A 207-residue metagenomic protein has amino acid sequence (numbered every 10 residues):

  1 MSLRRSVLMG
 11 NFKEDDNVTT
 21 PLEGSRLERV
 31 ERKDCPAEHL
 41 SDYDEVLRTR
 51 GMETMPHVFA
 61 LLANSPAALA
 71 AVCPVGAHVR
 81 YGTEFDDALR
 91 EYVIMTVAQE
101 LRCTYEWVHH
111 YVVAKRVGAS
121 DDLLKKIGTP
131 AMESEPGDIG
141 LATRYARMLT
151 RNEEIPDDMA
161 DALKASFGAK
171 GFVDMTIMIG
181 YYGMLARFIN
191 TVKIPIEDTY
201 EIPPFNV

Functional and structural regions predicted by a protein language model:
S2-V207: Hydrophobic alpha-helical segments
